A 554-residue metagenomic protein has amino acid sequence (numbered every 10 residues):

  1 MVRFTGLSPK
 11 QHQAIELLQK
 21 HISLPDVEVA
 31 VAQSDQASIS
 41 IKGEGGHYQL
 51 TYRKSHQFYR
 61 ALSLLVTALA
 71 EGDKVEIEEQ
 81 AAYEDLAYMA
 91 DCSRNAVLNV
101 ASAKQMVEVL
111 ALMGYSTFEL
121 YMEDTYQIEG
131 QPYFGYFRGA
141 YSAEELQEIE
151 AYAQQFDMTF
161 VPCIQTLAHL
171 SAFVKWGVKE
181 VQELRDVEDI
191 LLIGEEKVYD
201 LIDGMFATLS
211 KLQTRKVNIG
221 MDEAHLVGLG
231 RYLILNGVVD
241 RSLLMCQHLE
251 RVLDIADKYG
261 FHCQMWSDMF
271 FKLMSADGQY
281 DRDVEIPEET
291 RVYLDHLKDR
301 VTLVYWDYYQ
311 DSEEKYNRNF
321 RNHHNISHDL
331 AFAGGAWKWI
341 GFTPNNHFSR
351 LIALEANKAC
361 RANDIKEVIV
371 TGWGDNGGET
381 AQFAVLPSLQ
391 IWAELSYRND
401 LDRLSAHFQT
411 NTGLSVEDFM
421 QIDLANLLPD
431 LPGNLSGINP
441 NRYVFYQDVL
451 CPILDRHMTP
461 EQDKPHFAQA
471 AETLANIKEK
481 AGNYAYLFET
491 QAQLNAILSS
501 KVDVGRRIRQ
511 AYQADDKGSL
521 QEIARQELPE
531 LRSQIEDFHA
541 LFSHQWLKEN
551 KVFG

Functional and structural regions predicted by a protein language model:
V2, Q19-R53: Short, well-ordered secondary-structure micro-motifs within conserved domains or adaptor modules
V2-P25, E108, E148-A151, D157 (+3 more regions): Substrate-binding groove of N-acetylhexosamine-processing glycoside hydrolases
T5, G45-Q264, F332-G334, N346: Feature activates predominantly on carbohydrate-active enzymes
S8-K10, Q33-Q36, H56, V66 (+5 more regions): Residues that cap or initiate secondary-structure elements
P9-Q13, Q33-I39, L50-R60, S500-D503: Short, surface-exposed beta-strand/loop "edge" segments at domain boundaries and coil↔beta transitions
D35, E44-G46, E84, L297-D299 (+1 more regions): Residue-level preference for short coil/turn positions at secondary-structure junctions
